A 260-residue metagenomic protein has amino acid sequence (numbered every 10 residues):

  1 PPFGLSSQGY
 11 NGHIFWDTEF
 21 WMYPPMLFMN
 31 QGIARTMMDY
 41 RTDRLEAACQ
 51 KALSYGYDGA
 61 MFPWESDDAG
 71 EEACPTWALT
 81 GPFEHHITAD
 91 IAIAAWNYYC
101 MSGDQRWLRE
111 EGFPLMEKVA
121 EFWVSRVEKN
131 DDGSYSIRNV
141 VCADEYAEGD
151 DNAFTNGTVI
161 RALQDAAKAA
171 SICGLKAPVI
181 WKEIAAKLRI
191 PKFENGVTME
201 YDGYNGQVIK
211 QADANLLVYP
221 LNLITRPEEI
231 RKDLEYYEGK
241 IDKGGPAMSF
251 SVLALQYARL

Functional and structural regions predicted by a protein language model:
P1-H13, G56-G81, S134-F154, N195-I209 (+1 more regions): Carbohydrate-binding/catalytic loop surfaces
P1-S6, G32-I93, Y99, R106-E110 (+3 more regions): Helix-terminus loop motifs that line ligand-binding clefts
S6, D17-E19, H86, D90 (+4 more regions): Acidic side chains
G12-E46, I93, N97-C100, E110 (+2 more regions): Active-site core of glycosidic bond-cleaving carbohydrate-active enzymes
F28, P82-H85, E110, G149 (+2 more regions): Charge-dense, low-complexity intrinsically disordered segments
E84, N130, C142, N152 (+3 more regions): Alpha-helix initiation/capping motif
K118, F122-C173: Acidic/histidine-rich catalytic neighborhood
